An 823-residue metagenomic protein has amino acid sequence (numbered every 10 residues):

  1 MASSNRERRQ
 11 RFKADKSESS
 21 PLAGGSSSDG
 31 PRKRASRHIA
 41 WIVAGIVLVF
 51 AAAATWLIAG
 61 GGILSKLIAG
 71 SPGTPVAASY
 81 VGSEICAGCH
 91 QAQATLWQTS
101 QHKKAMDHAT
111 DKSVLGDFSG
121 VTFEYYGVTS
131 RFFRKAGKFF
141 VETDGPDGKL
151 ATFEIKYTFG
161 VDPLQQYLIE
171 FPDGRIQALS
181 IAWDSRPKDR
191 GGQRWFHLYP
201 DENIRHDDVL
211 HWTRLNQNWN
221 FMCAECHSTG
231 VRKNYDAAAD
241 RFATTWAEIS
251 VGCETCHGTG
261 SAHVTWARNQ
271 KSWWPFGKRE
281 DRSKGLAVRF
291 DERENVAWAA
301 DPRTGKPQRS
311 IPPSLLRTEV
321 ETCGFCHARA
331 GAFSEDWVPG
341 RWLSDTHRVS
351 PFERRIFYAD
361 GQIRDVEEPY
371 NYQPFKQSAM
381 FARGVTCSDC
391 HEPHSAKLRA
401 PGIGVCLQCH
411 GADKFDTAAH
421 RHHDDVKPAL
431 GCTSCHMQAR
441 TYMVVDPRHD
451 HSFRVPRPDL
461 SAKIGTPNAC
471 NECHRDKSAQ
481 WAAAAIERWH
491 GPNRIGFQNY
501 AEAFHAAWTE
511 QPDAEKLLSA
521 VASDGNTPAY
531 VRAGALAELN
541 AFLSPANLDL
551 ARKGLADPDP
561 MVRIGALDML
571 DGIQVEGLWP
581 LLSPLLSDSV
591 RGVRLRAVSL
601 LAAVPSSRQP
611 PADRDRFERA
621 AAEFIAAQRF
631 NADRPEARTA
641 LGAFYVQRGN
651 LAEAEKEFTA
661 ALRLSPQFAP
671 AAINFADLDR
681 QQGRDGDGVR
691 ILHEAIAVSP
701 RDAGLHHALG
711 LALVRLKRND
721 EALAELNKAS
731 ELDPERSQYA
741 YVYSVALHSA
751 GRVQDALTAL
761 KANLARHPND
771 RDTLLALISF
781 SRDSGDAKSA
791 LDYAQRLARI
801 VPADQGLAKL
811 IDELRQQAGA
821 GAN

Functional and structural regions predicted by a protein language model:
S65-I68, A92-G160, L164-P172, S180 (+5 more regions): Primarily the internal scaffold of c-type cytochrome electron-transfer domains, especially repeated/multiheme c-type
P512-A522, S544-A556, Q574-L585, R608-I625: Amphipathic alpha-helical scaffolding segments comprising HEAT/armadillo-like alpha-solenoid repeats
S523-T527, L555-M561, L586-G592, F630-A632: Short coil turns that connect the paired helices of HEAT/ARM alpha-solenoid repeats
A529, P560-R563, R591, P635-E636 (+5 more regions): Helix-start (N-cap) detector for alpha-helical repeat units in TPR-like alpha-solenoids, especially tetratricopeptide
F542, D557-P558, I573, D588 (+6 more regions): Structural marker of alpha-solenoid helical repeat scaffolds
P545-A546, G577-W579, D613-I625, R648-A660 (+4 more regions): Structural signature of tandem alpha-helical TPR/SEL1-like repeats, specifically the intra-repeat loop/turn
